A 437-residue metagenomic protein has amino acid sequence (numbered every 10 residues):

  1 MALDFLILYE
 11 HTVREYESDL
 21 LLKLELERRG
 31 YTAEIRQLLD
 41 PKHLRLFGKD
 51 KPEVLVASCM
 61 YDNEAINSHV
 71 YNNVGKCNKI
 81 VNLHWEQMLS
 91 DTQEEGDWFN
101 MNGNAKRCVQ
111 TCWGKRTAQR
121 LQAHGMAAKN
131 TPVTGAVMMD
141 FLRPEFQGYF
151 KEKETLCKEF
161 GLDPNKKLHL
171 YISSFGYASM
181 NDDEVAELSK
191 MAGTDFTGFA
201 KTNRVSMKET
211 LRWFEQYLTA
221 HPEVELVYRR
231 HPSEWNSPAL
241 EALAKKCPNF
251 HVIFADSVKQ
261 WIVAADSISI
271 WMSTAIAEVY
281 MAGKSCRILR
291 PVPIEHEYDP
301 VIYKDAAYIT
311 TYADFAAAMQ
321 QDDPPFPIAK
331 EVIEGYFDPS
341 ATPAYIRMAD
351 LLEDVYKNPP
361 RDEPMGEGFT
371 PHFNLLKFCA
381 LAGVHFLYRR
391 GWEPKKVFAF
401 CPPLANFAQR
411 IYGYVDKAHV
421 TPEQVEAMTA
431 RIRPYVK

Functional and structural regions predicted by a protein language model:
L3-F150, S174, E234, I276: Active-site and donor-binding regions of nucleotide-sugar-utilizing enzymes
E34, V56, V81, V109-T111 (+7 more regions): Hydrophobic/aromatic beta-strand patches that form the interior of the parallel beta-sheet core in alpha/beta enzyme
L44, F214, S237, S257-V258 (+1 more regions): Acidic, amphipathic alpha-helical patches
L44-D50, K158-F160, Q321-D322: Short amphipathic alpha-helix with an adjacent loop that forms part of the alpha/beta core around
G148-A242: Conserved catalytic-core segment of nucleotide-activated headgroup transferases in glycan assembly
V227-A277, M281-A282: Donor nucleotide-activated moiety binding/catalytic core segment of transferases that use nucleotide-activated donors
A242-K246, S267, T274-A341: Catalytic binding pocket for nucleotide-activated donors in carbohydrate/polymer assembly enzymes
A317, D323-K437: C-terminal amphipathic helix plus adjacent low-complexity, charged tail appended to glycosyltransferase catalytic
